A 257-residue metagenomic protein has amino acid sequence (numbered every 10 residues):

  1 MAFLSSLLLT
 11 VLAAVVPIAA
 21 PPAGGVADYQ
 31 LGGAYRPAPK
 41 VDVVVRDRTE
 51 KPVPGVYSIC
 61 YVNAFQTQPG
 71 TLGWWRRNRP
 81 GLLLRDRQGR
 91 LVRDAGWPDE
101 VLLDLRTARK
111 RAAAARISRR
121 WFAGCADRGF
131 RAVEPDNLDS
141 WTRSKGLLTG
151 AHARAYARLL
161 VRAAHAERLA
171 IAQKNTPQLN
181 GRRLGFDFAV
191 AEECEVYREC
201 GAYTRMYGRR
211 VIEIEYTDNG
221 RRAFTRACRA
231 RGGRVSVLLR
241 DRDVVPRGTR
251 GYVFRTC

Functional and structural regions predicted by a protein language model:
M1-A20: Secretory targeting and sorting signals
V15-C257: Glycan-processing catalytic domains of CAZymes
